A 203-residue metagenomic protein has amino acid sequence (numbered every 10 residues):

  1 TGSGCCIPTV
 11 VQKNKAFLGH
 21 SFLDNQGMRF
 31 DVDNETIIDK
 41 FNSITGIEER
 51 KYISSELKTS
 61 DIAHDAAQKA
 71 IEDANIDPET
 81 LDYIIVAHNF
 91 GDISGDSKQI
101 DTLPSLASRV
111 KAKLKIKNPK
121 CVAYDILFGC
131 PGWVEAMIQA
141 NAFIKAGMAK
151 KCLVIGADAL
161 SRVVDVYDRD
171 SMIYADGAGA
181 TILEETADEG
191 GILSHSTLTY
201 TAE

Functional and structural regions predicted by a protein language model:
T1-E56, D168, I173-E203: Condensing-enzyme catalytic core mediating Claisen C-C bond formation in acyl metabolism
G4-C6, A87-D92, L127-G132, G156-S161 (+1 more regions): Acidic, glycine-rich active-site loops and adjacent beta-strand->loop/helix elements that engage anionic groups
V11-K13, D96-K98, M137-I138, V163-D168: Short acidic, glycine/serine/threonine-rich loops at helix termini
N34-S60, I93-K151: Conserved catalytic cysteine-centered active-site region of acyl-thioester-dependent Claisen-condensing enzymes
F41, E79-V86, C121-D125, K150-A157 (+1 more regions): Beta-strand segments within the central parallel beta-sheet cores of soluble alpha/beta enzyme folds
A66-D82: Phosphate/pyrophosphate-binding loops at sites that engage ATP/ADP/AMP, CoA/4′-phosphopantetheine, polyphosphate
K145-G179: Flexible, glycine-rich active-site loops centered on histidine and acidic residues that chelate a metal or position
